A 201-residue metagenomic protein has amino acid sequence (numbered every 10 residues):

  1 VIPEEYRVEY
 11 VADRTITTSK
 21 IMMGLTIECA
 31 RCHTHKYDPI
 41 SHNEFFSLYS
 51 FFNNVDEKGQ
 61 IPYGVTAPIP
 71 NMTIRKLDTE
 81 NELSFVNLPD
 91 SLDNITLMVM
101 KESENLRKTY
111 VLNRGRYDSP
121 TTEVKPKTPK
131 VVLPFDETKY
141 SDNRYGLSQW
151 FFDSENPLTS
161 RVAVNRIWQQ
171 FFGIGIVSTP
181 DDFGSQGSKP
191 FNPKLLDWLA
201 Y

Functional and structural regions predicted by a protein language model:
V1-D78: Sequence context surrounding c-type heme c attachment/ligation sites in exported
V8-V11, D38-S41, M72-Y201: Primarily short, surface-exposed interaction patches in extracytoplasmic proteins
